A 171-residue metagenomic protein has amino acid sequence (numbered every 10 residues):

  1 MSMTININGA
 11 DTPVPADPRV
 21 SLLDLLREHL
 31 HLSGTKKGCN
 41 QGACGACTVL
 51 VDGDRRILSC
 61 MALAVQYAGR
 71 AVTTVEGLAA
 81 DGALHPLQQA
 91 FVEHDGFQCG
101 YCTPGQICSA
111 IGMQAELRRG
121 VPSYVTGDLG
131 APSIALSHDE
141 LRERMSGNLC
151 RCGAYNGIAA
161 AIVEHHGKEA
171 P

Functional and structural regions predicted by a protein language model:
M1-P171: Signature of N-terminal electron-transfer/Fe-S-associated modules in redox systems
